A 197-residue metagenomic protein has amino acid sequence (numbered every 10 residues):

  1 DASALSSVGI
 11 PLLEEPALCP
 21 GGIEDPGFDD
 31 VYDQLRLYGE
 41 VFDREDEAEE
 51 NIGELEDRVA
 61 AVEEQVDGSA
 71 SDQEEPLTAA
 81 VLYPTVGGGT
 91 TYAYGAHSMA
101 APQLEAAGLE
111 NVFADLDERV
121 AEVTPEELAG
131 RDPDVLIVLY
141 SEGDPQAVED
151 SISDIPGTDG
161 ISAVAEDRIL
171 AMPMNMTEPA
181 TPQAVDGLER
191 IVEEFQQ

Functional and structural regions predicted by a protein language model:
D1, I10, P125-V138: Proline-aspartate-enriched helix->loop->beta-strand connector
A2-V41, I161-S162, L170-A171: Flexible loop/hinge segments that line or gate small-molecule binding clefts
A17-P20, D117-E118, S141-G143: Short, acidic/turn-prone active-site loops that include or flank metal/cofactor- and phosphate-binding residues
P20-D25, R36-E50, G87-A93, M174-T181: Second-shell loop/turn segments in exported
D25-Q34, R131, V135-Q197: Structured C-terminal subdomain patch of bacterial secreted/periplasmic proteins
E47-A107: Basic- and aromatic-lined ligand-binding clefts that recognize polyanionic substrates
A107-D117: A local structural motif
L116-P125: Short helix-initiation/N-cap motifs at beta->coil->alpha
